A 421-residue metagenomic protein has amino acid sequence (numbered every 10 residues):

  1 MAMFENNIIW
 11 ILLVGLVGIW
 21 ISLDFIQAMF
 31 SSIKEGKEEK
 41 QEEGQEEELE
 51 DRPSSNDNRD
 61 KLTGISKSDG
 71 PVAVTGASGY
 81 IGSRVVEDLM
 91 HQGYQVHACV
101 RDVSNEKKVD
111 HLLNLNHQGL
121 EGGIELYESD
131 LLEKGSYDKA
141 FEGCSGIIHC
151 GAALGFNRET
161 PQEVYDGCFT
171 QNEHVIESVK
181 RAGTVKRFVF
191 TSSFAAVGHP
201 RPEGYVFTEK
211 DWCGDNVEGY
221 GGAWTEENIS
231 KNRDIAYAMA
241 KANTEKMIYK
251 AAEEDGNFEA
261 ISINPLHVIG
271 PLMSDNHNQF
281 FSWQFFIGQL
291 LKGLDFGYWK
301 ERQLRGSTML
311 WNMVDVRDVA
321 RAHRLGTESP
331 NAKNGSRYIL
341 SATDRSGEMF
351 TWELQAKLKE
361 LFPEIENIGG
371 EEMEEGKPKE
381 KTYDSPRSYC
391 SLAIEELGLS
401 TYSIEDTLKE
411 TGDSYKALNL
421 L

Functional and structural regions predicted by a protein language model:
S66-Y94: N-terminal Rossmann NAD(P)H-binding glycine-rich loop of SDR-like oxidoreductase domains
S83, V103-T170: NAD(P)H-binding glycine-rich loop region in Rossmannoid oxidoreductase-like domains and their noncatalytic homologs
H149, R158-Y237, I261: Conserved Rossmann-fold NAD(P)-dependent oxidoreductase catalytic core, especially the SDR/UDP-sugar
S192, T244-L272: Conserved beta-loop-beta element that borders a ligand/cofactor-binding pocket
E254-F258, G270-I287, G326-Y338: Glycine/proline-rich active-site loop of Rossmann-fold NAD(P)-dependent oxidoreductases
G288-Y338: Alpha-helical substrate-binding/gating segment
M309, R321-P378, E410-Y415, N419-L421: Mid/C-terminal beta-alpha module of Rossmann-like enzyme folds, strongest in SDR-family dehydrogenases/epimerases
V316, K377-L399: Conserved C-terminal active-site "lid" loop/helix of NAD(P)H-dependent oxidoreductases that clamps the redox cofactor
